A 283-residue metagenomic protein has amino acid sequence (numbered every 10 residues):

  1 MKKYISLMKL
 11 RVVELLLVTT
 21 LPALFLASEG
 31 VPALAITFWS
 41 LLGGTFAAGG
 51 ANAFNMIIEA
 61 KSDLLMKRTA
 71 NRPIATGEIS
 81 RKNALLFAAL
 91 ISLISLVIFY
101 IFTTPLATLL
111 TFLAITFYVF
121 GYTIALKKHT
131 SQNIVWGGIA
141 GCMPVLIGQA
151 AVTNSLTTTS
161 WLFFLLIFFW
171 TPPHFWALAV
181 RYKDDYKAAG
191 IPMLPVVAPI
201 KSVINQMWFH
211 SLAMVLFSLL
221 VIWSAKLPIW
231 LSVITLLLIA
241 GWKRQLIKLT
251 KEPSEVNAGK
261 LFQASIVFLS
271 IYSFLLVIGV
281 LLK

Functional and structural regions predicted by a protein language model:
V18-A60, R68, S92, L96 (+2 more regions): Membrane-embedded alpha-helical segments that form the functional core of polytopic membrane enzymes, especially those
V18-L21, R72-P73, V135-V152, K201 (+1 more regions): Small-residue-rich segments of transmembrane alpha-helices in multi-pass membrane proteins, especially helix faces
F46-F54, T116-T123, L166-K183, V215 (+1 more regions): Transmembrane alpha-helical segments that form the membrane-embedded catalytic/substrate-channel core of multi-pass
I58-I79, W176-V203: Cytosolic, membrane-interface loops and tails of multi-pass inner-membrane proteins
R68-L109, P199-W223: Multi-pass membrane catalytic core of lipid/isoprenoid biosynthesis enzymes
S80, K243-I271: Interfacial loop-to-transmembrane junctions
R81-A151: Intramembrane alpha-helical segments
L146-L156, M214-V221, L269-K283: Hydrophobic alpha-helical transmembrane segments in multi-pass integral membrane proteins
